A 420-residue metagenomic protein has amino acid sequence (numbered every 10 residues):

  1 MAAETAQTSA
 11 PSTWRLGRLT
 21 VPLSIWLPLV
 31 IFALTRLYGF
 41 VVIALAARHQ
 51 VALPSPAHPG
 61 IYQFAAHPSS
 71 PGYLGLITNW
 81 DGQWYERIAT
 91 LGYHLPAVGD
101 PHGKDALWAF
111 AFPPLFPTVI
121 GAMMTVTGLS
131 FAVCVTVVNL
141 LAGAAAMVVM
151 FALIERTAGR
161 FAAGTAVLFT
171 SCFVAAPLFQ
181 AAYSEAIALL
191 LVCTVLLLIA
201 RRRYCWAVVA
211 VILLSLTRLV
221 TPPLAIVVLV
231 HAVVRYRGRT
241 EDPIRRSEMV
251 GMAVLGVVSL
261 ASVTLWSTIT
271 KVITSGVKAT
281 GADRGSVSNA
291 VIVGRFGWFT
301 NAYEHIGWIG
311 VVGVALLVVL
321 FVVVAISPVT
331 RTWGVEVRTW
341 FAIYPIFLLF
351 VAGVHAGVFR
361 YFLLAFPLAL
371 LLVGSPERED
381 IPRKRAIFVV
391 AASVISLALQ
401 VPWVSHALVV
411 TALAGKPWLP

Functional and structural regions predicted by a protein language model:
M1-A66, G251-L255, R385-A391: Start-transfer (signal-anchor) and selected internal transmembrane alpha helices of multi-pass inner/ER membrane
T35-P56, L214, T221-A342, L399-A407: Membrane-lumen/periplasm interface segments of specific transmembrane helices in polyprenyl phosphate-linked
L76-V98, H102-G128: Short hydrophobic/aromatic helix or loop-helix immediately within or flanking a transmembrane segment in polytopic
I120-T125, C134-T157, V322-V324: Transmembrane-helix motifs of polytopic, lipid-linked glycan transferases
L129-C134, M150-C172, L190, T339: Transmembrane-helix signature of polytopic, membrane-embedded enzymes that assemble or transfer cell-envelope glycans
A158, V195-W206, P376: Membrane-interface transmembrane helices that cradle and orient dolichyl/undecaprenyl
A181-I187, V358-F359: Short acidic/glycine- and proline-prone juxtamembrane loop motifs at membrane-interface regions of multi-pass membrane
A253-L260, R378-T411, W418-L419: Signature aromatic-anchored transmembrane alpha helix within multi-pass, membrane-resident enzymes that catalyze glycan
